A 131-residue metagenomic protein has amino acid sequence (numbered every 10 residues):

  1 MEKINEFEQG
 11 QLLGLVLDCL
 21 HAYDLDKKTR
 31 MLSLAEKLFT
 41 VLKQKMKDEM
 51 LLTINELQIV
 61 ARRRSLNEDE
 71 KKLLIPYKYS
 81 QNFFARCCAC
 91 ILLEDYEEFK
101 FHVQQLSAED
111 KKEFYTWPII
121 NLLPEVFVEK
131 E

Functional and structural regions predicted by a protein language model:
M1-I4, K28-L42, L66-Y79, E97-E109 (+1 more regions): Alpha-helical repeat scaffolds
F7-L17, K45-I54, Y77-A85, K112-Y115: Generic helix N-cap/helix-start motif at coil->alpha-helix transitions
E8, A22-K27, V41-M46: Long amphipathic alpha-helical segments with strong coiled-coil/leucine-zipper propensity
L12-V16, Y96, E131: Flexible inter-repeat linkers and adjacent short helices within tandem amphipathic alpha-helical repeat scaffolds
V16, Y23, A35-E36, K43 (+1 more regions): Heptad-repeat amphipathic alpha-helical coiled-coil interaction surface used for oligomerization/assembly
D18-L25, I59-A61, A89: Residue-level signature for tetratricopeptide repeat
M50-R64, C90-D95, E113-K130: TPR/TPR-like alpha-solenoid helical repeat scaffolds
S80-I120: Extended alpha-helical scaffolding segments
